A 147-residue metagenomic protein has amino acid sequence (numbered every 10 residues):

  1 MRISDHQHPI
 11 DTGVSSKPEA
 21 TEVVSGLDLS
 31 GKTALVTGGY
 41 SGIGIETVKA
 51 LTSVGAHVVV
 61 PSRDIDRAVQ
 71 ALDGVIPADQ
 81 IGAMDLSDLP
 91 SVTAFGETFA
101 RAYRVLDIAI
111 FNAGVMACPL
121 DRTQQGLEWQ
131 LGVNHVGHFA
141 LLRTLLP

Functional and structural regions predicted by a protein language model:
M1-L35, E97: Non-catalytic terminal and boundary segments that flank Rossmann-like NAD(P)-dependent oxidoreductase
T33, Y40-S41: Conserved glycine-rich cofactor-binding loop
G44-I45: N-terminal Rossmann-fold NAD(P) dinucleotide-binding loop
V54-Q70: Conserved glycine-rich Rossmann-like NAD(P)H-binding loop of the short-chain dehydrogenase/reductase
I65, I81-E97: The beta1-alpha1 cofactor-binding region of Rossmann-like NAD(H)/NADP(H)-dependent oxidoreductases
I76-D79, T98-F111, A117-R122: A glycine-rich helix->loop->beta "capping" turn within Rossmann-like NAD(P)(H)-dependent oxidoreductase domains
A117-V133: Short alpha-helical oligomerization interface
V133-P147: Amphipathic alpha-helical dimer-interface segment in Rossmann-like NAD(P)H-dependent oxidoreductases
